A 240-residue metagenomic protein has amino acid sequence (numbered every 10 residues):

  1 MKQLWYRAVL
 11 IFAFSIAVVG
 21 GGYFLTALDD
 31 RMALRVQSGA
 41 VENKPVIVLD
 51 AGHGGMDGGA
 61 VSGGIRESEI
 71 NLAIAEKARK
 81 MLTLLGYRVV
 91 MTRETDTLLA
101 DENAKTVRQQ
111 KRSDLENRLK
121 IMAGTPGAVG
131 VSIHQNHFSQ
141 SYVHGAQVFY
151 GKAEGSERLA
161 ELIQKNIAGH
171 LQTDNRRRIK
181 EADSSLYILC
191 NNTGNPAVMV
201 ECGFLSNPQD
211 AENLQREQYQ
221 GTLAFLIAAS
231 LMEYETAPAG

Functional and structural regions predicted by a protein language model:
M1-G240: Catalytic-site microenvironment of enzymes that process N-acetyl-hexosamine-containing cell-wall polysaccharides
